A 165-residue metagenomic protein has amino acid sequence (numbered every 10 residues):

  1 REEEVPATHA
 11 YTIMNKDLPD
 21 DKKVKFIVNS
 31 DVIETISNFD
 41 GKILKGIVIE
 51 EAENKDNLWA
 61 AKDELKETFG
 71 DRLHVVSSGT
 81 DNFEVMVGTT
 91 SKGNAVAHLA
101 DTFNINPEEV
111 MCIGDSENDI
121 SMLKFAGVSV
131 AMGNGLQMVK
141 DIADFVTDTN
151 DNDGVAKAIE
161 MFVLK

Functional and structural regions predicted by a protein language model:
R1-I113: Conserved acidic, metal-coordinating active-site core of Asp-based, Mg2+-dependent phosphoryl-transfer enzymes
E84-K165: Mg2+-dependent phosphoryl-transfer enzymes with acidic/Ser/Thr/Gly-rich catalytic loops
